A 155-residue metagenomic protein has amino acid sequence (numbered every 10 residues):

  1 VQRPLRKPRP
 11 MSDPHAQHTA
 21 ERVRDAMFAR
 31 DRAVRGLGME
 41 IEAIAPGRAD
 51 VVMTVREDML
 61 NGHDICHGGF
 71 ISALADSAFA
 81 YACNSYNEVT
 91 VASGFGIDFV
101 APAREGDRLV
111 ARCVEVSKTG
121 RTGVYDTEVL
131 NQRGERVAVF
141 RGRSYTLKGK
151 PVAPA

Functional and structural regions predicted by a protein language model:
Q2-A155: Terminal targeting signals and extreme-terminal segments of soluble enzymes
